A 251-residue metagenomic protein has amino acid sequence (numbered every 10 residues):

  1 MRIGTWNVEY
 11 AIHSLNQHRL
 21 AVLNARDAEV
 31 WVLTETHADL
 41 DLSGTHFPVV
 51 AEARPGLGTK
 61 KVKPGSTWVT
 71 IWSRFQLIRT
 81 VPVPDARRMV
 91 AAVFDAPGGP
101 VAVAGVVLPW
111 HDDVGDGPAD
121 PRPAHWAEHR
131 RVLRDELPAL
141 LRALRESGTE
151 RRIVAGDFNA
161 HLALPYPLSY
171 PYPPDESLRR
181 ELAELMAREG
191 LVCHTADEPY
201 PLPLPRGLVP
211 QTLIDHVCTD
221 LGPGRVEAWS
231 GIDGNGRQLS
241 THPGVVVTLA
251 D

Functional and structural regions predicted by a protein language model:
M1-P48, R54-K61, S66-V69: N-terminal, active-site-proximal structural segment of metallo-dependent hydrolase catalytic domains
M1-T5, E9-L20, S73-D251: Active-site regions of metal-assisted phosphoester/phosphodiester hydrolases, unifying DNase/endonuclease modules
